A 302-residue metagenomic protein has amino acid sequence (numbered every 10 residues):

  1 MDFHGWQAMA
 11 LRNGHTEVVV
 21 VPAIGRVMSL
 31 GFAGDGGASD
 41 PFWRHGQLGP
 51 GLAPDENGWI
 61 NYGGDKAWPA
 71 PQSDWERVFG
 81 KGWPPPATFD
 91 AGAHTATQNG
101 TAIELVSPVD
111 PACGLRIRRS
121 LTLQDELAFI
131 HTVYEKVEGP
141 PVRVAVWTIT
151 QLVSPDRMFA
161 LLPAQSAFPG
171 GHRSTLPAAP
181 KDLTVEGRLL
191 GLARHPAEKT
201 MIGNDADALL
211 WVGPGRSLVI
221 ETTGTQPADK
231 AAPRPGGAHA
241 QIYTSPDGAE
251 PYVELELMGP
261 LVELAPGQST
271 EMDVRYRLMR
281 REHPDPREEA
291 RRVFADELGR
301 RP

Functional and structural regions predicted by a protein language model:
M1-F129, V137-P302: Surface-exposed acidic/polar loop and edge beta-strand patches at domain peripheries
T132: Beta-strand-loop-alpha "switch" segments that mediate conformational coupling across diverse proteins
